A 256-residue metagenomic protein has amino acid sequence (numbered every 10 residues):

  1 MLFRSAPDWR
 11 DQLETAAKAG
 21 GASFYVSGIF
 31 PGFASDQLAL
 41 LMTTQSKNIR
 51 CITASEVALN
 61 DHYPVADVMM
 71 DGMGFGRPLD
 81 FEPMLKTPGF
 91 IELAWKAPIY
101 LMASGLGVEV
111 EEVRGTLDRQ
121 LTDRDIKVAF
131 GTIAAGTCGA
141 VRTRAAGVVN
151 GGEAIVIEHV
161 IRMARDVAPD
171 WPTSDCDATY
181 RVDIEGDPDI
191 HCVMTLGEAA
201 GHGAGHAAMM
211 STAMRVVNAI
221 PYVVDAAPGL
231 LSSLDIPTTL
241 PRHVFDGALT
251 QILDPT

Functional and structural regions predicted by a protein language model:
S5-A6, I29-S35, L59: Gly/Ser/Thr-rich loops at beta-strand to alpha-helix junctions that form or flank small-molecule/cofactor-binding
D8, G32-F33, G89-A97, A140 (+2 more regions): Conserved active-site and cofactor/substrate-binding residues in soluble primary-metabolism enzymes
R10-I29, I52-T53: Rossmann-fold dehydrogenase core element
G21-S27, K86, A199-A207: A short glycine/serine-rich beta->alpha loop
F33-Q45: Alpha-helical support elements that line or immediately flank enzyme active sites and cofactor-binding pockets
T43-D170, S174, A178-V182, H206: Active-site-lining helix/loop region of Rossmann-like oxidoreductase modules
A129-T256: C-terminal active-site/capping subdomain that shapes the small-molecule cofactor and substrate pocket of enzyme
